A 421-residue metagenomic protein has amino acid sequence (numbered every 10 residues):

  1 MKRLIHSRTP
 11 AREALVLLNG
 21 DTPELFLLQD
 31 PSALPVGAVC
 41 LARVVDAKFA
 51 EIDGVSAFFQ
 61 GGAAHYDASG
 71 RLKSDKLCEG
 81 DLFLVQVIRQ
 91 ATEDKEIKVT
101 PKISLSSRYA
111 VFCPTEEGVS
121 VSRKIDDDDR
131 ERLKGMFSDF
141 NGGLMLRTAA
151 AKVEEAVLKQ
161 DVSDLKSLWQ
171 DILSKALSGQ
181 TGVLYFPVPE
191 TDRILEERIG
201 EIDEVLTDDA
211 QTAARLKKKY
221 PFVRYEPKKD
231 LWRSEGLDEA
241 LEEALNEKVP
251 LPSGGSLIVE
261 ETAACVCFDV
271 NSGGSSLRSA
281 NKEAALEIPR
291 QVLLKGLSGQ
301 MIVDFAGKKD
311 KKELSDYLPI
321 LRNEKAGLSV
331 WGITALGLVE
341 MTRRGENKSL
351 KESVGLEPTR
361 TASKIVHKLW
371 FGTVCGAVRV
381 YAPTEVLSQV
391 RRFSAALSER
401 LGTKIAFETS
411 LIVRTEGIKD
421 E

Functional and structural regions predicted by a protein language model:
M1-A38, T92-D94, T100-F140, A151-A263 (+1 more regions): Extended, charged alpha/beta regions that create polyanion-binding interfaces
R3, V36-F49, F83: Structural detector for short beta-strands of small beta-barrel domains
F26, S56-R71: A short macromolecule-binding patch
C40, F83-V85, L257, M301: Generic structural signal for buried aliphatic residues
L41-V44, R89-E93: Intrinsically disordered, low-complexity regulatory segments
F49-G54, A91-C113, L165, L251-D420: Conserved glycine-centered short motifs in functionally critical loops
G70-T92: Extended acidic/polar, glycine-enriched regions that form or flank non-catalytic beta-rich accessory modules
